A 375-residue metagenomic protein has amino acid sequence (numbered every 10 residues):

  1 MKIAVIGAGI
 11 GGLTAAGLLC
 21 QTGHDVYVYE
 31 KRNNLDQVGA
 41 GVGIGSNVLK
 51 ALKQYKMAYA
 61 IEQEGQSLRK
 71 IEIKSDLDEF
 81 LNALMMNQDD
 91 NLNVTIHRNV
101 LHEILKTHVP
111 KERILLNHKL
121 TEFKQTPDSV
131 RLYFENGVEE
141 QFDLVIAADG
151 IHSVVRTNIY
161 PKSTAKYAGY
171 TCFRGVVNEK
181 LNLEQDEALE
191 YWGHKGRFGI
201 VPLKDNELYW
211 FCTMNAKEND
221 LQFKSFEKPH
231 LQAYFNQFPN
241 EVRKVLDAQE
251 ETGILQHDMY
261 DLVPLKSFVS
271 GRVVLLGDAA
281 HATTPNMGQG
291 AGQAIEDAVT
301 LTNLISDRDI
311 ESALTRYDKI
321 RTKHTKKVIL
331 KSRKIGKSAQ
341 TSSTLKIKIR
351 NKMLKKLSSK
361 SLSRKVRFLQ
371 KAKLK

Functional and structural regions predicted by a protein language model:
M1, L116, D128, H194-G196 (+1 more regions): Short beta-strand or tight-loop elements that sit immediately N-terminal to catalytic metal-binding acidic residues
I3, C20, G45-R174, N219-Q232 (+1 more regions): Conserved N-terminal helical subregion
V5-Q21, Y27-R32, I146-A147, F173 (+2 more regions): Conserved mid-domain beta->alpha element of the FAD-binding
N34-K50: Conserved N-terminal glycine-rich FAD pyrophosphate-binding loop of Rossmann-like flavoproteins
G39, Y55-K56, G65, L84-M85 (+5 more regions): Short, flexible helix/strand-to-coil boundary loops that buttress conserved ligand/catalytic motifs in alpha/beta
N82-H102, N136-V138, E179-I254: Conserved FAD/dinucleotide-binding core of flavoprotein oxidoreductases
H152-S153, C172-R174, G196-G199, A280-H281: Histidine-centered metal-chelating micro-motifs
L330, K334-K375: Alpha-helical membrane-targeting segments
